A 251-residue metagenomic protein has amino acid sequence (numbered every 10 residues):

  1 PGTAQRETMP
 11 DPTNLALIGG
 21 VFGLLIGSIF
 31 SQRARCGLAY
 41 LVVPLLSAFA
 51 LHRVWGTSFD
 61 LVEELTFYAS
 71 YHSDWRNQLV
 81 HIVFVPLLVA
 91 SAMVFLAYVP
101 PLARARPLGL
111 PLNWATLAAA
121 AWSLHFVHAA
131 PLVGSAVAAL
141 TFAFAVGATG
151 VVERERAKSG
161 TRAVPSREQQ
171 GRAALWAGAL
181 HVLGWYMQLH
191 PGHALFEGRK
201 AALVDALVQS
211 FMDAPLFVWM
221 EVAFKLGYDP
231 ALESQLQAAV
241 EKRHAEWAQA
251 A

Functional and structural regions predicted by a protein language model:
D11-H52: Terminal signal-anchor or tail-anchor transmembrane helices that tether membrane-associated enzymes to cellular
G19-I26, A90-M93, L117-H125, T141-A145: Hydrophobic, membrane-inserted alpha-helices
S31-C36, V127-A136: Membrane-helix interface "capping/anchor" motifs
F49-E63, N77, P107-L108: Short, charged cytosolic
L51, A194-A251: Membrane-proximal soluble regions of multi-pass membrane proteins
G56-D74, S234-A248: Cytosolic, membrane-interface loops and tails of multi-pass inner-membrane proteins
L65-L96, W122-L132, F196: Membrane interfacial helix-start motif at the N-side
V94-L112, T149-L175: Helix-coil boundary and interhelical linker segments in multi-pass alpha-helical membrane proteins
